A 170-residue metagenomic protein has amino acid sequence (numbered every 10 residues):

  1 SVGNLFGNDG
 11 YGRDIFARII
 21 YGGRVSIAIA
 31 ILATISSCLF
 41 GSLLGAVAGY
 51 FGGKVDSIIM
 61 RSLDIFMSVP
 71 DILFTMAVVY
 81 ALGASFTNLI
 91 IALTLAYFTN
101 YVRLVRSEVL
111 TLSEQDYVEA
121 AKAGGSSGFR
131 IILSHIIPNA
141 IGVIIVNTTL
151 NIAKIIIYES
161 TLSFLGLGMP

Functional and structural regions predicted by a protein language model:
S1-A17, L167-G168: Short membrane-interfacial helix/loop motifs at transmembrane-helix boundaries
L5, D9, S36-G41, G49-L112 (+2 more regions): Generic hydrophobic transmembrane alpha-helix motif, especially the helices
I15-G22, I27, S62, V105 (+4 more regions): Short hydrophobic alpha-helical segments within the ABC transporter permease transmembrane module
I15-Y50: Transmembrane alpha-helix signature in integral membrane proteins
V79-G83, E108-V109, L150, I157-P170: Glycine-rich helix-loop "coupling/hinge" segments at transmembrane-helix boundaries in multipass transporters
